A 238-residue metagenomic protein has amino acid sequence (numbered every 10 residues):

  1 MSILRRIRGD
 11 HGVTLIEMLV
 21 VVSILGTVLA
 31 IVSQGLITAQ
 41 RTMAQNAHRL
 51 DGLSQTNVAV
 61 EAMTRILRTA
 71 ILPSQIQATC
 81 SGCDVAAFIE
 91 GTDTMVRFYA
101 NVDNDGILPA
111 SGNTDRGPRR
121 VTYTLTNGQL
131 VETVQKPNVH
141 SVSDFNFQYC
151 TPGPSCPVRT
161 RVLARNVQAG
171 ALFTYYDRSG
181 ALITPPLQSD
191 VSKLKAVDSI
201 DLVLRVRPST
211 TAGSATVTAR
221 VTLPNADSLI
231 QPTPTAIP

Functional and structural regions predicted by a protein language model:
M1-V13: N-terminal leader/signal peptides at the extreme start of proteins
S2-I3, D51, Y149, C156-P238: Short linear sequence signals and composition-biased patches located at protein termini or domain-edge surfaces
G9, M18, T92, G117 (+1 more regions): Exposed loop/turn and edge beta-strand positions of beta-sandwich/beta-sheet ligand-binding modules
T14-Q34: Alpha-helical hydrophobic helix detector
I16, S23, A47-D51, V206: A short N-terminal beta->alpha junction/helix N-cap motif
I31-F145, L223-P224, I237-P238: Extracytoplasmic beta-strand-rich oligomerization domains located immediately C-terminal to a leader/signal peptide
T79-D84, Y149-P157: Sequence contexts marking disulfide-bonded cysteines in secreted/extracellular proteins
